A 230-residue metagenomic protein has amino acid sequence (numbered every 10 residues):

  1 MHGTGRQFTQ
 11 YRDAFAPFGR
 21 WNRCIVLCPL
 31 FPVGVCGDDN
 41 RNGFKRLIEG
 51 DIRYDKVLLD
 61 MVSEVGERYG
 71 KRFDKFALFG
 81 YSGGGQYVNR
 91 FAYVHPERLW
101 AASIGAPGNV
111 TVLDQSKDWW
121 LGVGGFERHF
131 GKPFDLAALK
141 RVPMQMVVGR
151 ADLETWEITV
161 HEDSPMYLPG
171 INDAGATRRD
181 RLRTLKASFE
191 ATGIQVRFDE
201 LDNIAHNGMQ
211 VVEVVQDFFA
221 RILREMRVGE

Functional and structural regions predicted by a protein language model:
M1, I25-L30, K75-G80, A101-A106 (+2 more regions): Structural recognition of the beta-strand scaffold that forms the well-ordered cores of secreted hydrolase catalytic
M1-K75: Serine-hydrolase catalytic machinery in alpha/beta-hydrolase-like enzymes
L30-G34, G108, I204: Short beta-to-alpha linker loops that shape the active-site pocket of alpha/beta-hydrolase fold enzymes
G50-L58, K117, T177-R178, N207 (+1 more regions): Phosphate/oxyanion-binding active-site loops and adjacent basic polyanion-contact surfaces
F79-G84, V88: Gly/Ala-rich beta-loop-alpha elbow adjacent to hydrolase catalytic centers
R90-W100: Conserved hydrolase catalytic core segment
A101, A106-T192: The feature captures the conserved acid-bearing segment of alpha/beta-hydrolase catalytic domains
D180-E230: C-terminal catalytic histidine-bearing segment of alpha/beta-hydrolase fold enzymes
